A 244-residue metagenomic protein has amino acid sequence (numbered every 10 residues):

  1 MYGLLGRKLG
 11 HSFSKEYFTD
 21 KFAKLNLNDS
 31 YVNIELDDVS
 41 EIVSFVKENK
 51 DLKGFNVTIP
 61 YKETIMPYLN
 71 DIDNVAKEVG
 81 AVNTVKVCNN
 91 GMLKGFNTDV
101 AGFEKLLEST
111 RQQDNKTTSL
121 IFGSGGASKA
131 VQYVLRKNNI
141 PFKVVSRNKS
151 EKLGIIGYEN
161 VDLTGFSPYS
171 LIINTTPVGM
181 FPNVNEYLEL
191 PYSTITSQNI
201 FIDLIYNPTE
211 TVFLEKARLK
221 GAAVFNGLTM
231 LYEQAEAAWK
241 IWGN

Functional and structural regions predicted by a protein language model:
M1-T110: Phosphate/diphosphate ligand-binding glycine-rich loop within oxidoreductases
G6, N97-V100, L107-R136, S146: Glycine-rich adenosine-cofactor-binding loop
K8, N148-K149, N207: Residues in the short beta-alpha loop(s) of Rossmann-like NAD(P)-binding domains
V32, L120, K143: Conserved beta-strand positions in the Rossmann-like core of class I SAM-dependent methyltransferases
K105-S109, A223-N244: Active-site capping/gating segments
K137-G154: NAD(P)-binding Rossmann-fold cofactor-contacting core
G154-F225: Rossmann-like adenosine-cofactor binding region
